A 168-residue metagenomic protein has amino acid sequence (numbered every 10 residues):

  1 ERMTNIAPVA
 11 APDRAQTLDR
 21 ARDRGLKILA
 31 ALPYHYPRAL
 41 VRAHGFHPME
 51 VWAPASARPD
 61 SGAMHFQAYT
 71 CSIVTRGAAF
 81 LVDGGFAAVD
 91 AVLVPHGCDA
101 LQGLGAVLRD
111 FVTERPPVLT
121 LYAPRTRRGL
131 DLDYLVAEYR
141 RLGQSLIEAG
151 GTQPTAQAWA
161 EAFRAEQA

Functional and structural regions predicted by a protein language model:
E1-A168: An N-terminal assembly and electron-transfer interface module characteristic of large anaerobic redox and radical
